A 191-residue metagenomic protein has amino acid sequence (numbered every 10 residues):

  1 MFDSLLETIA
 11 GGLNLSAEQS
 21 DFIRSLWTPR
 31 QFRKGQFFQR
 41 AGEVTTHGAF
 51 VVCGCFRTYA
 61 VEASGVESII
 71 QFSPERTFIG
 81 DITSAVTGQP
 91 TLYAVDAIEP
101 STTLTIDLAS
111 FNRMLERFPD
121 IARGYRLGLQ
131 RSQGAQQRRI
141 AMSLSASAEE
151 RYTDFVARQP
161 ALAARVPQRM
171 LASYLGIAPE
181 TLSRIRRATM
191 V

Functional and structural regions predicted by a protein language model:
M1-P29: Cyclic nucleotide-binding regulatory module and flanking cytosolic helices
L5-L6, S132-A141: Short, Lys/Arg-enriched N-terminal segment that forms or immediately precedes the first helix of a structured domain
G35, T46-Y59, E75-R76: Glycine- and acidic-residue-biased ligand/ion/polar-headgroup-sensing regions
F38-E43: Short phosphate-coordinating micro-motif centered on Lys-Gly-acidic
Y59, D81-I82, R113-M114, F155 (+1 more regions): Residues that scaffold the ATP/ADP-binding catalytic core of kinase and kinase-like folds
E62-I69: Hydrophobic/aromatic-rich structural module bridging two neighboring secondary-structure elements via a short loop
I69-Q130: Cyclic-nucleotide recognition modules
A146-V191: Phosphate-/nucleic-acid-contacting segments
